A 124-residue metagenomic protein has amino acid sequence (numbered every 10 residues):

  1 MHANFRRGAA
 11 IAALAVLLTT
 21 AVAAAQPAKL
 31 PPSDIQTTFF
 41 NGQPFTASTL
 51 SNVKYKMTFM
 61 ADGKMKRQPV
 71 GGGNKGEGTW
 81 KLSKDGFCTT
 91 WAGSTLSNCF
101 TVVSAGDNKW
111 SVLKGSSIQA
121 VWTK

Functional and structural regions predicted by a protein language model:
H2-R6, A10-I11, A21-E77, K81-K124: Lipid interaction determinants
A15-V16: Repetitive helical segments and hydrophobic/amphipathic motifs
